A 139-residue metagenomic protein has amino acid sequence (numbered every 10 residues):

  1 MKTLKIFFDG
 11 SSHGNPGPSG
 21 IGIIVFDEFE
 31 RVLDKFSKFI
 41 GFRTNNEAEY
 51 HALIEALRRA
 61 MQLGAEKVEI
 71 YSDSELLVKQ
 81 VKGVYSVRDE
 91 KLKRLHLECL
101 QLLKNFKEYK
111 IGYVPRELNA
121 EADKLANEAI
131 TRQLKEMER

Functional and structural regions predicted by a protein language model:
M1-E47, R58-Q62, E66: RNase H-like nuclease fold core
M1-T3, K135-R139: Short, Lys/Arg-enriched, disordered terminal segments
S11-N15, I54-L125, L134-E136: RNase H catalytic domain
F42-E47, H51, V87-E90: Residues at secondary-structure transition points
T131: Residue-centric detector for conserved, function-critical "anchor" positions in compact interaction modules
